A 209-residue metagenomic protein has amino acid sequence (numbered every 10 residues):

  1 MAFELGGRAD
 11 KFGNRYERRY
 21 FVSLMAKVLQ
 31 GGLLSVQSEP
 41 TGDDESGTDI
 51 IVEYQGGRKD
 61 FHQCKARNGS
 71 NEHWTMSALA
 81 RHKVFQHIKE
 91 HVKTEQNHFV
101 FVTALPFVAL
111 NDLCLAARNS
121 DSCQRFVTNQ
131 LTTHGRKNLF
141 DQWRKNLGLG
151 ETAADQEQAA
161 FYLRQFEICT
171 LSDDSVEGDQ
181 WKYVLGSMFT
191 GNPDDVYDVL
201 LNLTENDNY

Functional and structural regions predicted by a protein language model:
M1-G13, C64-Y209: Acidic metal-coordinating catalytic centers involved in nucleic-acid phosphodiester chemistry
R8-H82: Catalytic centers of nucleases
